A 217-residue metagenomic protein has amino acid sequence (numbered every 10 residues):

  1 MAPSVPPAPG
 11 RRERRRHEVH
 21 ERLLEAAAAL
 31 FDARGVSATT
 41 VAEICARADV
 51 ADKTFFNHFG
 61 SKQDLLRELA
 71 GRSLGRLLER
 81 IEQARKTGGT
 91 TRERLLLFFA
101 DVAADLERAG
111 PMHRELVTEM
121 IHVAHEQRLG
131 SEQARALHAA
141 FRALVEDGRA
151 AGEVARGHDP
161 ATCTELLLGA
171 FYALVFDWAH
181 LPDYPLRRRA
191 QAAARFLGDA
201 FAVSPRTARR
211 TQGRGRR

Functional and structural regions predicted by a protein language model:
M1-R34, A38-R47, D64-R67: Basic, helix-initiating cap at the start of DNA-binding domains
R16, H20, L24, L66 (+5 more regions): Amphipathic, non-transmembrane alpha-helical scaffold segments
A33-S37, G88, A109, A151: Short coil/turn segments at alpha/beta junctions that flank glycine-rich nucleotide-binding fingerprints
D49-F59: Short hydrophobic/aromatic patch on the recognition helix
E68, E79-A109, P160, T164-L167 (+2 more regions): Hydrophobic alpha-helical connector segments
R76, D101, D105-A109, V123 (+3 more regions): Phosphate/oxyanion-binding loops and surfaces in catalytic or ligand/nucleic-acid-binding neighborhoods
A103-A143, E153: Short secondary-structure transition hinges
H113-T118, R149-R195, R206-R217: Hydrophobic/aromatic-rich alpha-helical bundle segments in the mid-to-C-terminal region
